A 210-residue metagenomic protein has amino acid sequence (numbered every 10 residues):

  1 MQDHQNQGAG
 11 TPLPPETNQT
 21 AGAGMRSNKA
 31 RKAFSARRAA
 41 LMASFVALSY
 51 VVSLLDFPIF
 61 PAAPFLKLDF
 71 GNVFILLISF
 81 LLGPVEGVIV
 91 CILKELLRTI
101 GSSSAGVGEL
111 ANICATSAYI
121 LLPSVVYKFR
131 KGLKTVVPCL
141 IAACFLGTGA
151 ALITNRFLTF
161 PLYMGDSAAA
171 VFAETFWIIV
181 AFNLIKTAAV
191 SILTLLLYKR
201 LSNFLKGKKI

Functional and structural regions predicted by a protein language model:
M1-I210: Loop-helix junctions at membrane interfaces
